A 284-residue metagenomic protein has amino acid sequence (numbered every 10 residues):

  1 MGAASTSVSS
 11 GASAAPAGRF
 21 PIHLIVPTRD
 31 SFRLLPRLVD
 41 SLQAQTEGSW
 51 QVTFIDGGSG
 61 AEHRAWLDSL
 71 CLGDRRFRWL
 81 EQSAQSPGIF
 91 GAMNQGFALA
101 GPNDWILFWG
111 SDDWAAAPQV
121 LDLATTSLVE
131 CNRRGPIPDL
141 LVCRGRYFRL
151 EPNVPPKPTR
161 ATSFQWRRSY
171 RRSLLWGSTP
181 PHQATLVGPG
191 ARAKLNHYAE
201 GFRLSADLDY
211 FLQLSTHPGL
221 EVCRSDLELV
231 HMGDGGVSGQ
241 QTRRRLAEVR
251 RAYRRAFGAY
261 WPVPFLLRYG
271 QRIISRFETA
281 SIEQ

Functional and structural regions predicted by a protein language model:
M1-S41: N-proximal low-complexity "stem/linker" segments adjacent to membrane-targeting elements
D40-S49: Short, acidic, metal-binding catalytic loop of nucleotide-sugar glycosyltransferases
S49-G58, L80-S83: Short beta-strand/loop segment that forms part of the nucleotide-sugar
D56-W66: A conserved acidic beta->alpha catalytic loop
S83-G101: Glycine-rich, basic loop-to-helix element that forms the pyrophosphate-binding segment of sugar-nucleotide handling
N103-W114: Short beta-strand-to-loop acidic/aromatic patch adjacent to the donor-nucleotide binding site
D113-S127: Acidic donor-binding/catalytic loop of UDP-sugar-dependent glycosyltransferases, especially processive GT2
C143, S163-E248, A252: Conserved nucleotide-sugar donor-binding catalytic segment
